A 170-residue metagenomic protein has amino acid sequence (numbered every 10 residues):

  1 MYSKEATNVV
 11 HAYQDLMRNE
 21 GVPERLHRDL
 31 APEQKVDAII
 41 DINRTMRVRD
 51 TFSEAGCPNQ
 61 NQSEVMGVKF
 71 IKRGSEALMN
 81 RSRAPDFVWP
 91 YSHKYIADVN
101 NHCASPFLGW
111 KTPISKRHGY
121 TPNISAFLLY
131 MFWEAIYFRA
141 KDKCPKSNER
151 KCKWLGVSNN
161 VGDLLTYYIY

Functional and structural regions predicted by a protein language model:
M1-R73, H118-Y170: Retroviral integrase
K4-E5, A31, A84-P85, T112-P113: General structural signal for secondary-structure boundaries
C57-P58, S63-G109: Surface-exposed, charged/polar loop-rich segments that form substrate/cofactor-binding or regulatory interfaces
H102-I124, L128: Amphipathic alpha-helical
